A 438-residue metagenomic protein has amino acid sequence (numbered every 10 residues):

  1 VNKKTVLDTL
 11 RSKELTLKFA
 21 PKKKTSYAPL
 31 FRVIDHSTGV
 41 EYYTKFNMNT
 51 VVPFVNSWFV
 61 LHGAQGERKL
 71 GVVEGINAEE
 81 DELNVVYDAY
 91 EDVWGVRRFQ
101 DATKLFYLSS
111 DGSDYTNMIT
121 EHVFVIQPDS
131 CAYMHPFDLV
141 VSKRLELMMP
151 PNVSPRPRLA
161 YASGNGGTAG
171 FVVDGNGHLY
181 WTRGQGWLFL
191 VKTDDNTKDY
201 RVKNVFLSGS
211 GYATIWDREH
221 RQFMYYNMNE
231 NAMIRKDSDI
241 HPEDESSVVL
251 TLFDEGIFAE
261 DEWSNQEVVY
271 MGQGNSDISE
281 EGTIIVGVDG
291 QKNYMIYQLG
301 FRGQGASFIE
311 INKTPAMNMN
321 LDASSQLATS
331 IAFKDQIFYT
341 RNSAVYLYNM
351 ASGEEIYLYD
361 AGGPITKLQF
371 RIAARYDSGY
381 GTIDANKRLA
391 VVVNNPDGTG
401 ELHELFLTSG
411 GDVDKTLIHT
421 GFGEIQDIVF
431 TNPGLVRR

Functional and structural regions predicted by a protein language model:
V1-F54: Beta-strand-enriched, solvent-exposed domains that form extended recognition/catalytic surfaces
N47-N77: An edge-strand/N-cap motif at the start of beta-rich repeat modules
L70, L105-F106, L327-I331, L368-F370 (+1 more regions): Hydrophobic core register within WD40 beta-propeller blades
D81-E121, H135: Tryptophan-paired
S113, D129-S343: Acidic, serine/threonine- and glycine-rich low-complexity intrinsically disordered segments that serve as flexible
I311-L327, E354-T382, G411-D427: Conserved blade-ending motifs and adjacent loop-strand segments that build the rim/top face of beta-propeller domains
G379-I383, K387-R438: Blade-level signature of beta-propeller repeat domains, shared across WD40, Kelch, NHL, RCC1 and BNR/Asp-box propellers
